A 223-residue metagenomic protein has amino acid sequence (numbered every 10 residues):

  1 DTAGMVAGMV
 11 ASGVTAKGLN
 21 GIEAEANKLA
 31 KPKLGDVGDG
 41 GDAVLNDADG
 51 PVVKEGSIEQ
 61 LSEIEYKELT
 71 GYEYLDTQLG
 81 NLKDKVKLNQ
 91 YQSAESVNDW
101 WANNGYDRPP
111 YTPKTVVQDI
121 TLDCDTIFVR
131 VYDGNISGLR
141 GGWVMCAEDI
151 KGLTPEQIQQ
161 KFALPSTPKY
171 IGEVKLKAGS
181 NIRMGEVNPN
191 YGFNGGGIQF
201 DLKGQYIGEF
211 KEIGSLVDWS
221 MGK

Functional and structural regions predicted by a protein language model:
D1-G50: Hydrophobic, membrane-inserting alpha-helical segments
V6, A11, K33, D49 (+5 more regions): Exposed boundary/loop context
K17-N20, A178-K223: Active-site or metal-binding loop neighborhoods of secreted/extracellular toxin and effector enzymes
A24, K28, D36, Y111-I127 (+1 more regions): Short, surface-exposed loop and linker segments with low hydrophobicity and enrichment for Pro/Ser/Thr
D39-P155: Glycine-rich short-loop/terminal segments
N135-G142, C146-G192: ADP-ribosyltransferase catalytic core
